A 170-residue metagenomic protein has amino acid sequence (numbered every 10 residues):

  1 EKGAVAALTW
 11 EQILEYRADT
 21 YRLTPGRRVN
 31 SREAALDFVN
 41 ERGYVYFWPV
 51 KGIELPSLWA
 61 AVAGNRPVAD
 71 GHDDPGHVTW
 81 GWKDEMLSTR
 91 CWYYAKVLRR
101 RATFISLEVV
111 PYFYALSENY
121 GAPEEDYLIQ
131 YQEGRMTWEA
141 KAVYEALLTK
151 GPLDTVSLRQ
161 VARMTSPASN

Functional and structural regions predicted by a protein language model:
E1-N170: Eukaryotic partner-binding/assembly regions in large regulatory complexes
